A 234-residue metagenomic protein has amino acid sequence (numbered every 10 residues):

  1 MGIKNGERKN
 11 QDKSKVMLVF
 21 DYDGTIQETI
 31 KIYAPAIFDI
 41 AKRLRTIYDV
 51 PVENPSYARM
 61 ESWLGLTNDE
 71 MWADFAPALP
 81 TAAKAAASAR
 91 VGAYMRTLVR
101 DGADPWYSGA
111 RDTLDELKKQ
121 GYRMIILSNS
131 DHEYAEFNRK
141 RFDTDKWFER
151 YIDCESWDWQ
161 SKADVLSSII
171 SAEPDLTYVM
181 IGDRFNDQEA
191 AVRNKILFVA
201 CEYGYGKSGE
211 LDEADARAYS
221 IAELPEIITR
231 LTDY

Functional and structural regions predicted by a protein language model:
G6, Q11-S108: N-terminal helical cap/lid subdomain that shapes the substrate entry/recognition surface in HAD-like hydrolases
Q11-K13, Q120-Y122, S171-T177, L231-Y234: Glycine-rich phosphate-binding loop signature in dinucleotide/nucleotide-binding domains
M17, K162-Q188: Conserved Lys-Pro-Asp/Glu-containing loop-to-beta segment of HAD-superfamily phosphomonoesterases, centered on
M60, D145-Q160: A short, structured active-site edge motif that brings together acidic residues
T97-I126, E136, A163: Short, acidic loop-to-helix structural element flanking the phosphoryl-transfer center in phosphate-processing enzymes
R111-K118, I170, Q188-V192: Surface-exposed amphipathic alpha-helices with a cationic face
S128-S130: Conserved phosphate-coupling serine/threonine residues in phosphotransfer and NTP-handling enzymes
M180-Y219: Acidic, Mg2+-coordinating phosphoryl-transfer loop and its flanking beta/alpha structural elements, shared across
